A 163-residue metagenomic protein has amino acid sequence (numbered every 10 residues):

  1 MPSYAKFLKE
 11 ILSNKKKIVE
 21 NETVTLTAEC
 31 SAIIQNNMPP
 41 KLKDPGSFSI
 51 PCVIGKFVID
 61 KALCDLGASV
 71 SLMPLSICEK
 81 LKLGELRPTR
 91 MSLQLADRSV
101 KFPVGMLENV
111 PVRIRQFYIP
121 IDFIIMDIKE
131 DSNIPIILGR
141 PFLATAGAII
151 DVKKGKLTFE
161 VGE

Functional and structural regions predicted by a protein language model:
M1-E163: Conserved catalytic and ligand/cofactor-coordination microenvironments
